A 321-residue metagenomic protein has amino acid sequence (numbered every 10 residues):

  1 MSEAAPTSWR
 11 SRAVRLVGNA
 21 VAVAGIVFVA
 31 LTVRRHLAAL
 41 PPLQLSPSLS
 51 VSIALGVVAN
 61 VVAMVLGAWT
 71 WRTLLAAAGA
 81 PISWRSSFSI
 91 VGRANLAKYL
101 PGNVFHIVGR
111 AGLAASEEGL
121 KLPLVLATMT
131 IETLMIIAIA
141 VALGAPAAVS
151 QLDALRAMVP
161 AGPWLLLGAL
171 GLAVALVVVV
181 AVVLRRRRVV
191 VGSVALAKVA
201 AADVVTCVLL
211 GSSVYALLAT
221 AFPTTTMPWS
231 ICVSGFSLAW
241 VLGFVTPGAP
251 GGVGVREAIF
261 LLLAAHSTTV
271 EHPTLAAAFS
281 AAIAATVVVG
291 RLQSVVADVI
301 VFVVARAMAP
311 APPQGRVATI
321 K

Functional and structural regions predicted by a protein language model:
M1-G92, A140-A142, P146-G248, V255 (+1 more regions): Predominantly cytoplasmic-facing regulatory/coupling regions of multi-pass membrane proteins
R72-L75, A111, L126: Juxtamembrane transmembrane-helix termini in multi-pass membrane transport proteins
S83, A94-Y99, V108-G109, L124 (+2 more regions): A generic structured-segment signal
R85-S89, N103-V108, A115-T133, H272-V289: Membrane-interface alpha-helices at helix entry/exit sites of multi-pass transporters
N95-V104, T133-A145: Mid-bilayer segments of alpha-helical transmembrane spans in multi-pass integral membrane proteins that mediate
V104-E117, A249-H266: Re-entrant/interfacial helical elements at transmembrane boundaries that shape and gate the permeation pathway
